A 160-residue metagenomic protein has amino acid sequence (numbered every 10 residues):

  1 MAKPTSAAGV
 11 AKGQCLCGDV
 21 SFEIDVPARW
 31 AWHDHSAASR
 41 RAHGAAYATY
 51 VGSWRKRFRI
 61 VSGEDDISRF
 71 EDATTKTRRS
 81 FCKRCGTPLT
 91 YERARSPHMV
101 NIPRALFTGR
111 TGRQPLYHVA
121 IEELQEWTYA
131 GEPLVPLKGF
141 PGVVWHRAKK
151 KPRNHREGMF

Functional and structural regions predicted by a protein language model:
M1-F160: A short Gly-Trp-Pro
